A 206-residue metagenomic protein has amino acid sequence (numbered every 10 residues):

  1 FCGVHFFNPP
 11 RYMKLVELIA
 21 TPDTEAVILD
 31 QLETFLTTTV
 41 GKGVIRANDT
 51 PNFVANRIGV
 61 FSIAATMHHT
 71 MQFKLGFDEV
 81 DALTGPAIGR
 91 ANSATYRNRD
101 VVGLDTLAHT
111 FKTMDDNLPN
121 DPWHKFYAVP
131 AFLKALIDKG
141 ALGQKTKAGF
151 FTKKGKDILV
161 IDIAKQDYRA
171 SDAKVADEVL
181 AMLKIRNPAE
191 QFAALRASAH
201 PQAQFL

Functional and structural regions predicted by a protein language model:
F1-L206: N-terminal glycine-rich phosphate-binding loop for ADP-containing cofactors
